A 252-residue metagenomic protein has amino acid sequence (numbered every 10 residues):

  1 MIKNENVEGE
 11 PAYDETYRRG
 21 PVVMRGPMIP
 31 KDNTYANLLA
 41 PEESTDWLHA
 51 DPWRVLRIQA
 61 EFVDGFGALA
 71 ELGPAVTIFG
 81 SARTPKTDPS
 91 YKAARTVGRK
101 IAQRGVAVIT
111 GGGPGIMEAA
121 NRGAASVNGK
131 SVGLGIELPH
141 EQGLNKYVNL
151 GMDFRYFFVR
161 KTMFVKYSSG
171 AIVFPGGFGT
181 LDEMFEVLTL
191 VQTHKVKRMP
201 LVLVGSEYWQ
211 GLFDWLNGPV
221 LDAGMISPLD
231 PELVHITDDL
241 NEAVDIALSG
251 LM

Functional and structural regions predicted by a protein language model:
I2-A36, P41-L134: Glycine-rich beta-alpha loop segments
N4, L69, V127, Y167 (+4 more regions): Change "in soluble alpha/beta enzymes" to "in soluble alpha/beta proteins
L69-E71, K100-A102, A124-A125, Q142-K146 (+3 more regions): Solvent-exposed alpha-helices and their adjacent loops that cap or buttress functional pockets in soluble metabolic
P74-T77, V106-A107, G129-G133, N149-G151 (+3 more regions): Structural motif
G115-F174: Acidic/glycine-enriched connector segments
E137-G143, T180, Y208-G211: Short gly/pro/ser/thr-enriched loop/turn and capping motifs at secondary-structure boundaries
R155-E207, L251-M252: Active-site/ligand-binding-proximal alpha/beta "capping" segment
L203-M252: C-terminal functional extensions of proteins
